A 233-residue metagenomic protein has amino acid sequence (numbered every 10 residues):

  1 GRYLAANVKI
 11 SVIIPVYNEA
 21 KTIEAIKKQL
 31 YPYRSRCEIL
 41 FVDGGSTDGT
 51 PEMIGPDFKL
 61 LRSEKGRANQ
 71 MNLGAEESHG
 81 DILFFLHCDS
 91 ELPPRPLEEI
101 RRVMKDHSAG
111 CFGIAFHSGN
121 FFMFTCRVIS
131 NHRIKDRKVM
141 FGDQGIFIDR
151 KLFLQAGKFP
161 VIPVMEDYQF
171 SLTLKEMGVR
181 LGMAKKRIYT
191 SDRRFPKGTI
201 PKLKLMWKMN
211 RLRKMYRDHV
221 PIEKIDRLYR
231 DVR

Functional and structural regions predicted by a protein language model:
N18-P32: Short, well-formed alpha-helical segments that are part of the catalytic scaffolds of diverse glycosyltransferases
K21-A25, D48-G55, R95: Acidic helix N-cap motif at the loop->helix transition within catalytic regions of sugar-transfer enzymes
Q29, D43-P51, S90-E91: A conserved acidic beta->alpha catalytic loop
G49, C88-R102, L172: Acidic donor-binding/catalytic loop of UDP-sugar-dependent glycosyltransferases, especially processive GT2
R62-S78: Glycine-rich, basic loop-to-helix element that forms the pyrophosphate-binding segment of sugar-nucleotide handling
L83: Short aromatic/hydrophobic "clamp" motif used to bind/position activated sugar donors
R95-F121: Conserved donor NDP-sugar-binding/catalytic core segment of glycosyltransferases
V164-F170: Acidic donor-binding loop at a coil-to-helix junction in glycosyltransferase catalytic cores that engages
